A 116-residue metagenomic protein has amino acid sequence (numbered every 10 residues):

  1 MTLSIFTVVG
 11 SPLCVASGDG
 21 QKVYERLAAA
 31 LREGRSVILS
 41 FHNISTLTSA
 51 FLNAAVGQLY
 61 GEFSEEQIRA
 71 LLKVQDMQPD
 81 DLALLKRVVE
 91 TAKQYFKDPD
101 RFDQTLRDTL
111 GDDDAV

Functional and structural regions predicted by a protein language model:
M1-I38, G57-V116: STAS-like cytosolic regulatory interaction modules
D19, F51-L52: Residues at alpha-helix caps and immediate loop-helix transition turns in enzyme cores, especially N- and C-cap
N43-F51: Acidic, metal-coordinating catalytic cores used for nucleic-acid/nucleotide bond scission and strand-transfer chemistry
